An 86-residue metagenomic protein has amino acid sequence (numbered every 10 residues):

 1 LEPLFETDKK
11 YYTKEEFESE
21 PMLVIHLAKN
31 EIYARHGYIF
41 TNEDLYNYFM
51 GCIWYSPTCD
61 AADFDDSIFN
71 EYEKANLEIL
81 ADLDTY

Functional and structural regions predicted by a protein language model:
L1-Y12: N-terminal low-complexity, Pro/Thr/Ser-rich intrinsically disordered segments that act as propeptides or flexible
T13, F17-E20, D65-I68: Conserved aromatic-histidine-acidic binding/catalytic patches
E16-E20, V24-P57: Amphipathic alpha-helical packing elements
F40-Y86: Compact alpha-helical subdomains of small soluble proteins
